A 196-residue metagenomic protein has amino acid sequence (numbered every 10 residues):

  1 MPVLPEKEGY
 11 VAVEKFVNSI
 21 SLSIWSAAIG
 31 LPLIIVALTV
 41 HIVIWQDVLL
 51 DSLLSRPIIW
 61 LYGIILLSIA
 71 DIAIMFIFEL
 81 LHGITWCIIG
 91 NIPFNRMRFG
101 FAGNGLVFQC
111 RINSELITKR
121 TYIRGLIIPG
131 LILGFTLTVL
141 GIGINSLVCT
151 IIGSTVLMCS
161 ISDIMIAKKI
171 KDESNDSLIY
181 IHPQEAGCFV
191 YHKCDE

Functional and structural regions predicted by a protein language model:
M1-V48, F101-H192: Metalloprotease/metallohydrolase-associated module, dominated by Zn2+-dependent proteases
P5, S23, L54, L67-S68: Compositionally biased amphipathic helical and low-complexity segments enriched in hydrophobic
D47-L61: Perimembrane loop-to-helix junctions flanking transmembrane segments
D51, K193-E196: Terminal, membrane-proximal amphipathic helices and intrinsically disordered targeting/regulatory segments
I58-M75: Short pre-active-site segment immediately N-terminal to the catalytic Zn-binding motif
I74-C87, P129: Active-site recognition of the HExxH zinc-binding catalytic motif
G83-R96, E173: Catalytic Zn2+-binding segment of zinc metalloproteases
